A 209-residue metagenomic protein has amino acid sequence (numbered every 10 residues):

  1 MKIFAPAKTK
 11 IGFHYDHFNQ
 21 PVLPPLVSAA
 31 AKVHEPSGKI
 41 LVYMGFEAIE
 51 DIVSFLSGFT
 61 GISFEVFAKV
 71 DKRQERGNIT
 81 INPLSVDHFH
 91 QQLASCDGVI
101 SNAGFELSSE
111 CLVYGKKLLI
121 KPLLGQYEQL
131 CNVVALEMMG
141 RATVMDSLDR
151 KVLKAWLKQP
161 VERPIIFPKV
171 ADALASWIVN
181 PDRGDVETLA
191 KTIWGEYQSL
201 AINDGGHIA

Functional and structural regions predicted by a protein language model:
M1-I49, F67-K69: A nucleotide-sugar donor-handling region in carbohydrate enzymes
P6-K8, S37, F59, G77 (+2 more regions): Short, well-ordered alpha-helix to beta-strand connector turns
T9-I11, P21, E65, N82 (+3 more regions): Hydrophobic/aromatic beta-strand patches that form the interior of the parallel beta-sheet core in alpha/beta enzyme
E50-P83: Catalytic donor nucleotide-activated moiety binding site of glycosyltransferases and closely related
Q74-V113: Donor nucleotide-activated moiety binding/catalytic core segment of transferases that use nucleotide-activated donors
S108, L112-P164: Catalytic binding pocket for nucleotide-activated donors in carbohydrate/polymer assembly enzymes
K154-A209: C-terminal amphipathic helix plus adjacent low-complexity, charged tail appended to glycosyltransferase catalytic
